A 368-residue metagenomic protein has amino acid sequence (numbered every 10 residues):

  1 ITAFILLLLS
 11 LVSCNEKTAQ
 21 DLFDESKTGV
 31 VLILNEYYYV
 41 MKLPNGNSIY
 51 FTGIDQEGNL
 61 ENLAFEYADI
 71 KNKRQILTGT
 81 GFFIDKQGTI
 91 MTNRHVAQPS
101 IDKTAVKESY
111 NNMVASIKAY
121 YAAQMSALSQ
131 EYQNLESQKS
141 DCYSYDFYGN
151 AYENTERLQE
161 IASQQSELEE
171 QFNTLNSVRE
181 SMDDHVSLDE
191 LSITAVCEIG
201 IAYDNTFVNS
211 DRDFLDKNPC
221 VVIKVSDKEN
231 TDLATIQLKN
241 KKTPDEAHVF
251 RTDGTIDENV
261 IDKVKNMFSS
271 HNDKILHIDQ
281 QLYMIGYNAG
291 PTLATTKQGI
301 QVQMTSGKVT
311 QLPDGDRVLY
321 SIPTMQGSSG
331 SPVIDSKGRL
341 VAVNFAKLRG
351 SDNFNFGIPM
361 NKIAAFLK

Functional and structural regions predicted by a protein language model:
T2-S10: Bacterial N-terminal signal peptides
C14-N93, L188-F207, E229-A234: N-terminal activation segment of mature serine protease catalytic domains
E16-A19, I76, N209-E229, V264-D316 (+2 more regions): Flexible, gly/ser-rich surface segments that form the specificity/activation loops bordering the active-site cleft
E61-L77, T155-D227: Intrinsically disordered, low-complexity acidic Ser/Thr-rich regulatory segments
F82-F83, H277-I278, P323-N344: Catalytic nucleophile loop of clan PA
G88-D102, E160, T174, V178 (+2 more regions): Conserved active-site neighborhood of the chymotrypsin/trypsin-like protease fold
K103-L188, V341-K368: C-terminal cap/linker of serine protease catalytic domains
